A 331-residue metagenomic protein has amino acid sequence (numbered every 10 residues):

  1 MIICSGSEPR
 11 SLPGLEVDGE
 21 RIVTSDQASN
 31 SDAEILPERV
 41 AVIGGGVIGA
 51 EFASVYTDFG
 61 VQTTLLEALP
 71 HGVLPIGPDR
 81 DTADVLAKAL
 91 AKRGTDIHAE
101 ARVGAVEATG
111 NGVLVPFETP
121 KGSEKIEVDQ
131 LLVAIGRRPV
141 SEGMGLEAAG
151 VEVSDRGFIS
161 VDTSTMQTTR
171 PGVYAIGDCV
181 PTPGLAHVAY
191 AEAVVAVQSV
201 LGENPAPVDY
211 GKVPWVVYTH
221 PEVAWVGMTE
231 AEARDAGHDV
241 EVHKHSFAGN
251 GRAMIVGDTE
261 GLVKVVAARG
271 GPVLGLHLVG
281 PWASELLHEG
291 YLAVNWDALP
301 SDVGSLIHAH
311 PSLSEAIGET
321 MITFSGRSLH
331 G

Functional and structural regions predicted by a protein language model:
M1-R21, S25, E38-R39: Glycine/serine-rich phosphate-binding loop and adjoining beta1-alpha1 elements at the start of nucleotide-handling
I3-C4, V42, V133-A134: Redox-cofactor binding/interface segments in oxidoreductases and associated redox assembly factors
S5, T24-D26, A99-A101, E107 (+3 more regions): Short loop/edge segments at beta-strand edges and connector loops that shape dinucleotide/nucleotide cofactor-binding
S7-P9, G46-I48, C179-V180: Residue-level detector of alpha-helix initiation sites
E8-R10, N30, E34, E152-D155 (+2 more regions): A short alpha-helix-loop-beta-strand transition element characteristic of N-terminal alpha/beta dinucleotide-binding
D18-L36, K125-G202: FAD-site-proximal beta/loop scaffold in flavoenzymes
P37-A41, V47-I48, F52-E124, T182-Y190 (+1 more regions): Rossmann-like dinucleotide-binding cores of NAD(P)H-dependent redox enzymes
G202, V213, Y218-G331: Flexible, glycine-rich terminal cap/loop adjacent to redox cofactors in electron-transfer oxidoreductases
